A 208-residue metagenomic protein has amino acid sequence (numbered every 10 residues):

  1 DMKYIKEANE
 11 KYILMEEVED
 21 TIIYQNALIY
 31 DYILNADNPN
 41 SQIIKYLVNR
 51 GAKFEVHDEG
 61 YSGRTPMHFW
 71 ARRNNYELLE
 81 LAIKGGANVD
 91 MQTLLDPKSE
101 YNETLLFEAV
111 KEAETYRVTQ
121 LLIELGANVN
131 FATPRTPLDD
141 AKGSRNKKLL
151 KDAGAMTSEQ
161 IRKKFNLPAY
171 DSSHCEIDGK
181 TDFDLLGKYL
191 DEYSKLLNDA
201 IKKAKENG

Functional and structural regions predicted by a protein language model:
D1-L28, Y32, I43-Y46, L196: N-terminal segments that cap or nucleate solenoid repeat domains
E7-E17, K45-F54, E80-V89, Q120-N128 (+1 more regions): Ankyrin repeat domain, specifically the short helix-to-loop turn at the C-terminus of the second helix of each repeat
E17-L34, V56-F69, Q92-E108, F131-D140 (+1 more regions): Ankyrin-repeat boundary/"N-cap" motif
A36-P39, N74, A113-E114, R145: Ankyrin-repeat intra-repeat helix-capping/turn positions
Y116, V129-F131: Substrate-binding/catalytic groove segments of enzymes that remodel or degrade extracellular structural polymers
L125, K142-G208: Ankyrin-repeat-protein effector appendages
